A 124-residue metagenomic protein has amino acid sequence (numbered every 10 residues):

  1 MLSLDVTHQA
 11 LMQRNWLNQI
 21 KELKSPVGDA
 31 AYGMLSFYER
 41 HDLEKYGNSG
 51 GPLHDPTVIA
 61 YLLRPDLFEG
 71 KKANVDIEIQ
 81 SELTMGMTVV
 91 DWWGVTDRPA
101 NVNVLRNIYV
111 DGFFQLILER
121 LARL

Functional and structural regions predicted by a protein language model:
M1-L124: N-terminal acidic, glycine/proline-rich low-complexity segments
